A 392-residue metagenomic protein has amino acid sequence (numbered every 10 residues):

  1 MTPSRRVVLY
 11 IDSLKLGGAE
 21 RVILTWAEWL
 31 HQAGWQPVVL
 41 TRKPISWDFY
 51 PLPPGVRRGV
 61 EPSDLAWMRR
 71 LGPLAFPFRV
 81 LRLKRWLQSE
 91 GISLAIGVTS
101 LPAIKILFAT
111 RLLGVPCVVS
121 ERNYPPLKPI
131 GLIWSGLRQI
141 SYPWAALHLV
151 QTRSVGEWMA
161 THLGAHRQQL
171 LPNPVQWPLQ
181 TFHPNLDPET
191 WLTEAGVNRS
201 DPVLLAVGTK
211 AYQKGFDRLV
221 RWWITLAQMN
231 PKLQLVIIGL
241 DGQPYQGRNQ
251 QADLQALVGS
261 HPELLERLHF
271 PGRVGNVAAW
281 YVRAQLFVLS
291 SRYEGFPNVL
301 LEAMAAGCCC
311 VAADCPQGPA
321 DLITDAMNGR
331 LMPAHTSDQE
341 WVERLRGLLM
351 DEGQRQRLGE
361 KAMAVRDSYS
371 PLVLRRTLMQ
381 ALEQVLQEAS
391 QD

Functional and structural regions predicted by a protein language model:
V8, V197-K214, V220-W223: Conserved donor-binding/catalytic core segment of Leloir-type glycosyltransferases
L9-G17, R21-I23, W29-L71, V155-A160 (+2 more regions): N-terminal strand-loop element at the rim of the active site of nucleotide-sugar-dependent glycosyltransferases
Y50-P51, V236-L265, Q354: Short, structured helix-loop element that forms part of the nucleotide-activated donor/catalytic region
G97-A103, E121: Short His-centered aromatic/hydrophobic patch
A145-Q180: A short, active-site helix/loop in glycosyltransferases that binds the activated sugar's phosphate group
R273, R292: Aromatic "clamp/platform" in nucleotide-sugar-dependent glycosyltransferases that forms part of the donor/acceptor
C309-A313: Short hydrophobic beta-strand element within catalytic cores of glycosyltransferases and related nucleotide-activated
A320-R346, E352-Q354: Change "using UDP/GDP/dTDP sugars" to "using nucleotide sugars
